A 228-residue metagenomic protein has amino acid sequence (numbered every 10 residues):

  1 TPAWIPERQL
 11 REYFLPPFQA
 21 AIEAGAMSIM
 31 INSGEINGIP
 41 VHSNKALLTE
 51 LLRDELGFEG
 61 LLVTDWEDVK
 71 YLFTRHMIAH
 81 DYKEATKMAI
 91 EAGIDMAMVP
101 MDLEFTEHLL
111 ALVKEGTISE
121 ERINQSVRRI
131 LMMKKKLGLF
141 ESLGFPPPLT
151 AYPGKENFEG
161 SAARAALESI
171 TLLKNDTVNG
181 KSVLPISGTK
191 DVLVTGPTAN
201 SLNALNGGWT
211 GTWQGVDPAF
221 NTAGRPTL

Functional and structural regions predicted by a protein language model:
T1-L228: Glycoside hydrolase catalytic-domain context in secreted enzymes
